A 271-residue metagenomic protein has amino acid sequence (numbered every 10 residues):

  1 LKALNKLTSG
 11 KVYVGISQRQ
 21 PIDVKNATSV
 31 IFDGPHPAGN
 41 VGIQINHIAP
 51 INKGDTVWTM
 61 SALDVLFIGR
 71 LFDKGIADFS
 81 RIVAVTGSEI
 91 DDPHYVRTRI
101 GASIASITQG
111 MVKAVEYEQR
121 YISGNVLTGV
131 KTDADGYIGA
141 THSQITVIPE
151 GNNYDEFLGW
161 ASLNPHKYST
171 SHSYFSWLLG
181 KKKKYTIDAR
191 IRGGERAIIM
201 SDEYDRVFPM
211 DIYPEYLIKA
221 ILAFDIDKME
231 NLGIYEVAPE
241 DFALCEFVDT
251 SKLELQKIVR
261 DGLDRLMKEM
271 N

Functional and structural regions predicted by a protein language model:
K2-S106, G110-N271: Buried, small/hydrophobic-residue-enriched core segments of structured protein domains
